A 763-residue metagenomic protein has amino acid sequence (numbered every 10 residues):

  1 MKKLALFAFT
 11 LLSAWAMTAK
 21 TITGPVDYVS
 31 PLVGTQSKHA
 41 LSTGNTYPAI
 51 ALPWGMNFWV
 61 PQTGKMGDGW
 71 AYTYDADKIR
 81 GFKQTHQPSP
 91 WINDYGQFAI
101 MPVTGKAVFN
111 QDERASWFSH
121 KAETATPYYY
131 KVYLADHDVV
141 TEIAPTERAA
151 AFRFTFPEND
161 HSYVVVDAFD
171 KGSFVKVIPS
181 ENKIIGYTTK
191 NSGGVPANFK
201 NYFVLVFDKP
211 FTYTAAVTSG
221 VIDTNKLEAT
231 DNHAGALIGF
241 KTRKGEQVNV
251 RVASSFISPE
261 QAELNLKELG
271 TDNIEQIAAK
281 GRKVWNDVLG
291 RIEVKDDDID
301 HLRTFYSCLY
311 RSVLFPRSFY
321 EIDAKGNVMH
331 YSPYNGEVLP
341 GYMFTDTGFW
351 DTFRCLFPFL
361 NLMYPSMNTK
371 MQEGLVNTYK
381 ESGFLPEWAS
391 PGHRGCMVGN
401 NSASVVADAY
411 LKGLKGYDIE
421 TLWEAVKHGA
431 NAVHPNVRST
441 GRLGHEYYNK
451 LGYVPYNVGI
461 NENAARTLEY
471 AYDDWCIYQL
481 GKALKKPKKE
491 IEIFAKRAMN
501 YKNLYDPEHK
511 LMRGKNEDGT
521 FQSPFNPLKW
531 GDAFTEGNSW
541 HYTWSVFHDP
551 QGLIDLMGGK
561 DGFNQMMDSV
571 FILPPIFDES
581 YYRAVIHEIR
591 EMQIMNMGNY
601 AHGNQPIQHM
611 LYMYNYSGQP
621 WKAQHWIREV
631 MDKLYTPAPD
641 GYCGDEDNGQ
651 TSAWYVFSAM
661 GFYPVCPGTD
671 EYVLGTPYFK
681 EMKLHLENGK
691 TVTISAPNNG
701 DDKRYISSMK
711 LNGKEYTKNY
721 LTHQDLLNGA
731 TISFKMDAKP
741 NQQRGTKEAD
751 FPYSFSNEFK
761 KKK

Functional and structural regions predicted by a protein language model:
M1-T21: Bacterial Sec-dependent N-terminal signal peptides
K20-F357, N361-S404, Y410-L468, C476 (+8 more regions): Accessory carbohydrate-recognition regions in carbohydrate-active enzymes
D473: ATP-dependent phospho-/nucleotidyl transfer catalytic cores
P677-F679, D701-I706: Short coil-to-beta strand junction motifs in C2/discoidin
V692-D701: Short aromatic-glycine motifs in intrinsically disordered, low-complexity regions
